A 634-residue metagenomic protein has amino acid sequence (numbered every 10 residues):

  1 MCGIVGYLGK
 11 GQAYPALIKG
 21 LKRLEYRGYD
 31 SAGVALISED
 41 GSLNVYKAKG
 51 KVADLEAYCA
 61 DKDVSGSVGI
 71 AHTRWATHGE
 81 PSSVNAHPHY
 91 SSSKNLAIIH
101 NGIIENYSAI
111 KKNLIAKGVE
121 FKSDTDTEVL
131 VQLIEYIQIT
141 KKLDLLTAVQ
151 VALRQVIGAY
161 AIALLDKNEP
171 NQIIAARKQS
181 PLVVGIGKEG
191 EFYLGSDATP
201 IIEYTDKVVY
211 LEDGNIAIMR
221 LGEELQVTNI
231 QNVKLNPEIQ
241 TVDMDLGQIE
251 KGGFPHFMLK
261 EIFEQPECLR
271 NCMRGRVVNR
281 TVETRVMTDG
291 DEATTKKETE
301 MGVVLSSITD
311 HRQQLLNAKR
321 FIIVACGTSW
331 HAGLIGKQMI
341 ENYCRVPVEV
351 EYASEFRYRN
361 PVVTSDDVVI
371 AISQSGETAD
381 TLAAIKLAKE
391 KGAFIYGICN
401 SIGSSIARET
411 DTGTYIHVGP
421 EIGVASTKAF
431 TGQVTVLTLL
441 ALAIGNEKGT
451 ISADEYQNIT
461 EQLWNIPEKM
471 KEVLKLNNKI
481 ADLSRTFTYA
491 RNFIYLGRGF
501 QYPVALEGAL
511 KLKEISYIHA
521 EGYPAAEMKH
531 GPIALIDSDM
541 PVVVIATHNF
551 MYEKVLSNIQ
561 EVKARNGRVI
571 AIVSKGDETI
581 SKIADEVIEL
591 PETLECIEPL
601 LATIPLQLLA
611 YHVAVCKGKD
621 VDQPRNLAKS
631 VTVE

Functional and structural regions predicted by a protein language model:
M1-H256, K260, E264-D291, K296-K319 (+5 more regions): Conserved short alpha-helical segments that host acidic/polar catalytic motifs at enzyme active sites
G11, D30, Y523, M528-E589 (+2 more regions): Gly/His-enriched, cation/cofactor- and phosphate-binding structural elements
S67, A71-V84, R280-E283, E298-H311 (+3 more regions): Glycine-rich oxoanion-binding loops at beta->alpha junctions
R154, Q265-L269, M273-I322, T412-P541 (+1 more regions): Active-site phosphate/pyrophosphate-binding segments
V156-F192, L483, T488-E514, M551 (+1 more regions): Acidic/histidine-rich
M258, R568, S581-I583, T593-E634: Generic C-terminus detector
T294, L316-N465, T547-E586, L609 (+1 more regions): Glycine-rich phosphate-binding loops that contact phosphosugars or nucleotide phosphates
